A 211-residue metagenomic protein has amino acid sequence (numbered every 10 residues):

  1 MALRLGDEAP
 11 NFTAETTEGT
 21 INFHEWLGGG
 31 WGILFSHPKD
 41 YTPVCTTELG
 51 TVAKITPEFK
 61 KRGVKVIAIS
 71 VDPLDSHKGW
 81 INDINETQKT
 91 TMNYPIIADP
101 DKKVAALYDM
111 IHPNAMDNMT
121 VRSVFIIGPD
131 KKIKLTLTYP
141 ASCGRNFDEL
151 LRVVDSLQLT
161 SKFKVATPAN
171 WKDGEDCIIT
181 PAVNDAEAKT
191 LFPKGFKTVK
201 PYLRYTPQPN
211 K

Functional and structural regions predicted by a protein language model:
M1-K211: Chalcogenol-based redox active-site neighborhoods
